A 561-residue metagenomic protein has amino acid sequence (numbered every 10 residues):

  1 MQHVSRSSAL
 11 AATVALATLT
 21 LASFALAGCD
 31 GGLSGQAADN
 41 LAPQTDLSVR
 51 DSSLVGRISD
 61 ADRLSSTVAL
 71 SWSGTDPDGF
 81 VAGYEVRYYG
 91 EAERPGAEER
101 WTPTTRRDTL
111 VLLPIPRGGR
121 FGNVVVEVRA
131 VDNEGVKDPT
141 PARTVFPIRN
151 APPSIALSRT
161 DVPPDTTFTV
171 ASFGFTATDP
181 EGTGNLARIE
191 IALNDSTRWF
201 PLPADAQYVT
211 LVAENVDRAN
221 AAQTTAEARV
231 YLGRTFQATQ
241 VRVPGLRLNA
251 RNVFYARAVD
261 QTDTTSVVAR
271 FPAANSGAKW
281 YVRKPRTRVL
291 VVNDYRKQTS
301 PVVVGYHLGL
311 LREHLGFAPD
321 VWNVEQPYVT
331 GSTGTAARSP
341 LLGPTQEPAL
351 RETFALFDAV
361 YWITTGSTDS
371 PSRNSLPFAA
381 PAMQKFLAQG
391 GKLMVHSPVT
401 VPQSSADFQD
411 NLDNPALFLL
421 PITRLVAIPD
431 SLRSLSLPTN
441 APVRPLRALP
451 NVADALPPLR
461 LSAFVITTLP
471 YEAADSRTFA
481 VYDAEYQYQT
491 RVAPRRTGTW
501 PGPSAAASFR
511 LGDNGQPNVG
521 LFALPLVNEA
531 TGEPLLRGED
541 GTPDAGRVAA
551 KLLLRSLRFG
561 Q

Functional and structural regions predicted by a protein language model:
L19-V55, V136, R143: Bacterial Sec-dependent N-terminal signal peptides
D60, S73-G79, D132, F175-T183 (+1 more regions): Extracellular acidic, Ser/Thr/Pro-rich low-complexity tracts
T75-R94, T178-P203: Solvent-exposed loop/turn segments flanking beta-strands in beta-repeat/beta-sandwich domains
V124-V128, F175, N252-A258: Hydrophobic/tyrosine-rich beta-strand signature of extracellular beta-sandwich/beta-rich modules, prominently
V131-K137, V259-V268: Short, solvent-exposed loop/turn segments at the edges of extracellular beta-sandwich modules
S300-N411: Helical hinge/lid and interdomain linker segments adjacent to catalytic or ligand-binding clefts that mediate domain
G366-L469, D475: A glycine-rich, often tryptophan-bearing local segment used as a flexible ligand/cofactor-contacting loop or short
A493-Q561: Extracellular ligand-binding/catalytic regions of CAZymes and related secreted enzymes and adhesion modules
